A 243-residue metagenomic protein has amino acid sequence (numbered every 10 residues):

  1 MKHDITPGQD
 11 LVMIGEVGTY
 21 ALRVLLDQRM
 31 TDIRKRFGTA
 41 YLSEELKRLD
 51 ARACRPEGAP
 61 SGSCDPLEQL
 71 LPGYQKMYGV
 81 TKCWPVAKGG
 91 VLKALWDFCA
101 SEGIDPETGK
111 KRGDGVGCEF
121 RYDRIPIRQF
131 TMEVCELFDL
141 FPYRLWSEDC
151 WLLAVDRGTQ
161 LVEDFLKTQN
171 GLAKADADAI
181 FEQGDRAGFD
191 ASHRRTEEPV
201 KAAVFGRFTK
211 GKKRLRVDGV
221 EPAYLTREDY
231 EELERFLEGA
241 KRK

Functional and structural regions predicted by a protein language model:
M1-L25, M30, Q160: Glycine-rich anion-binding loops of enzyme active sites
M13-G15, W146, A154: Short beta-strand segments
R23-C54: Short, compositionally biased
L49-S147: Active-site-proximal betaalpha loop/short-helix elements that scaffold phosphoryl/nucleotidyl transfer chemistry
K110, N170-K243: Acidic, Ser/Thr/Pro-rich beta/coil linker or hinge segments at domain junctions
E136, Y143-S147, G158, E197-E198 (+1 more regions): A structural signal for short secondary-structure junctions
A154-L161: Helix N-cap motif at beta-to-alpha junctions
